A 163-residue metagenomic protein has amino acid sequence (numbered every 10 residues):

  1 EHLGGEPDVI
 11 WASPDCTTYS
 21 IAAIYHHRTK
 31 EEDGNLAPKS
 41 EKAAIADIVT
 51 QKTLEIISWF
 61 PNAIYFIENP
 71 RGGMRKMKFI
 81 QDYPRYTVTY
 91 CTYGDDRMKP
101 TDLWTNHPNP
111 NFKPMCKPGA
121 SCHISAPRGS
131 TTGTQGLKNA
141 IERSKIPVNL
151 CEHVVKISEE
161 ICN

Functional and structural regions predicted by a protein language model:
E1-N163: Conserved active-site and SAM-binding loop architecture of S-adenosyl-L-methionine-dependent nucleic-acid
